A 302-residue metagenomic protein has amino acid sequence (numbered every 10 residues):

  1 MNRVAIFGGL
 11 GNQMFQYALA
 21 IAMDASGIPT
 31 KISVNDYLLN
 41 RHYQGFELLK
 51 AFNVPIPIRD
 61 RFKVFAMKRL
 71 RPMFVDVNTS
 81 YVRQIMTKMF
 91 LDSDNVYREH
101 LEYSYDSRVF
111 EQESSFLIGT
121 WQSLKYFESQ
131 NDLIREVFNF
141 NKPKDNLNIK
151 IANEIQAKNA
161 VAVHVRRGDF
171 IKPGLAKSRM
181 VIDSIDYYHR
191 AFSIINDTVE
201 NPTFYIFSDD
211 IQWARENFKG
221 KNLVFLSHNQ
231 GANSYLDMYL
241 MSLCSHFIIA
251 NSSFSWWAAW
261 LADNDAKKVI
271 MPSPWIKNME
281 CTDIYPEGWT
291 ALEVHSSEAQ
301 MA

Functional and structural regions predicted by a protein language model:
M1-R3: Extreme N-terminal starter segment of soluble prokaryotic enzymes
I6-F15, L39: A short, glycine/small-residue-rich beta-strand->loop->alpha-helix junction that serves as a flexible
L10, H189, S193-M279, I284: Donor-binding and catalytic core of enzymes assembling or modifying cell-surface/extracellular glycoconjugates
F15-M23: Short amphipathic alpha-helix
P29-N40: A short beta-strand-loop structural module common to alpha/beta enzyme folds
N35-D36, V165-R166, F207-D210: Short, well-ordered beta-to-alpha junction loops that form the rim of enzyme active sites and present histidine/acidic
Y43-V199, S297-E298, A302: Secretory-pathway luminal glycosyltransferase catalytic domains
K277-A302: Leloir-type glycosyltransferase catalytic cores
